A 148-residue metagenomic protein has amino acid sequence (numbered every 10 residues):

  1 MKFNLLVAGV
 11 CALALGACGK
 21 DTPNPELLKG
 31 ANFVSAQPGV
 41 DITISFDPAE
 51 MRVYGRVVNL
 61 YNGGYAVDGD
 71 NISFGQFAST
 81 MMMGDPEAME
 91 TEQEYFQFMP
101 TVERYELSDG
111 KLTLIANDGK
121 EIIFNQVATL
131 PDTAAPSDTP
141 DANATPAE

Functional and structural regions predicted by a protein language model:
M1-G16: Sec-dependent bacterial lipoprotein signal peptides
G16-E148: Lipid interaction determinants
